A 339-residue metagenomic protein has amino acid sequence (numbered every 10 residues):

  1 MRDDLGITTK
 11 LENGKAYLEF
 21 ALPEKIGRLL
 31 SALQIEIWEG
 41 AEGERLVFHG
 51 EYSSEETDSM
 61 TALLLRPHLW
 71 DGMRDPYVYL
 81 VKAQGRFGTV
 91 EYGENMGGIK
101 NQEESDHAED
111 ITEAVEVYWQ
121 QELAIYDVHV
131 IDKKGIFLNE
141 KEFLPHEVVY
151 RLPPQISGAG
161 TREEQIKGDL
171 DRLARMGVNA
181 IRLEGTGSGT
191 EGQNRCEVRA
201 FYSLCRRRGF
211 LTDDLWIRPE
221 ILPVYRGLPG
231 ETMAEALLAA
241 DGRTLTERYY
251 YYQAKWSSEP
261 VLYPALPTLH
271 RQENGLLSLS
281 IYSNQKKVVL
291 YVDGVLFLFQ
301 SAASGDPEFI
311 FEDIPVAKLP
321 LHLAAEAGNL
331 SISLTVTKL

Functional and structural regions predicted by a protein language model:
M1, Y252-V261: Proline/serine/threonine-rich low-complexity linkers at boundaries of modular beta-sandwich domains
M1-E184, S188-T190, R195-F210, L262-L339: Secreted/periplasmic carbohydrate-active enzymes, especially glycoside hydrolases
Y126, E235-L237, E247, Q253: Flexible, active-site-adjacent loop/turn segments at secondary-structure boundaries
K141-E142, E220-Y225, P260: Short hydrophobic/aromatic-rich motifs at helix boundaries and adjacent loops
D213-R243: Aromatic/acidic polysaccharide-binding cleft in carbohydrate-active enzymes
G242-T246, K318-P320: Electropositive phosphate-/nucleotide-binding environments in soluble metabolic enzymes
R243-T244, Y250, G305-F309: Metal-dependent phosphoesterase/phosphodiesterase active-site architecture
